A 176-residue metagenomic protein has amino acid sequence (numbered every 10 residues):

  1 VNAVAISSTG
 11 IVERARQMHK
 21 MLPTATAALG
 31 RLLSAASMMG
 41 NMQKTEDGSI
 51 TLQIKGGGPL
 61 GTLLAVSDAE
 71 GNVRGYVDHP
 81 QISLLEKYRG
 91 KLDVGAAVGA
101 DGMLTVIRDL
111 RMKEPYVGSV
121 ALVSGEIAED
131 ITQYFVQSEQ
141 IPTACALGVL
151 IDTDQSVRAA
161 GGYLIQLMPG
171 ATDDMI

Functional and structural regions predicted by a protein language model:
V1-I176: Interaction interfaces in information-processing and related assembly proteins
